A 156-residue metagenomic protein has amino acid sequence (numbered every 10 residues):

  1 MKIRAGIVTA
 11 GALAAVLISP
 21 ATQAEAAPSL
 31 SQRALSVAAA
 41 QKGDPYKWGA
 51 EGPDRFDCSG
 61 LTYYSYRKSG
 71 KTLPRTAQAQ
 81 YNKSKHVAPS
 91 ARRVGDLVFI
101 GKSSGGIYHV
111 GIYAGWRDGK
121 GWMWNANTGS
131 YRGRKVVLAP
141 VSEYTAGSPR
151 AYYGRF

Functional and structural regions predicted by a protein language model:
M1-A5: Positively charged n-region of N-terminal signal peptides that target proteins for export
G6-I7, A21, E25-S29, V110-F156: Aromatic- and glycine-rich peptidoglycan recognition patches
T9-S19: Bacterial N-terminal signal peptides
S31-L35, A39, S59-Y63, R92 (+1 more regions): Extracytoplasmic/secreted envelope proteins and their assembly/folding machinery, especially bacterial periplasmic
A38, K42, S65-Y66, N127: Hydrophobic aliphatic residues
D44-V94, P149: Catalytic cysteine-centered active-site loop
K71-Y131: ...with weaker cross-activation on analogous glycine-rich loops/strands in unrelated enzymes
